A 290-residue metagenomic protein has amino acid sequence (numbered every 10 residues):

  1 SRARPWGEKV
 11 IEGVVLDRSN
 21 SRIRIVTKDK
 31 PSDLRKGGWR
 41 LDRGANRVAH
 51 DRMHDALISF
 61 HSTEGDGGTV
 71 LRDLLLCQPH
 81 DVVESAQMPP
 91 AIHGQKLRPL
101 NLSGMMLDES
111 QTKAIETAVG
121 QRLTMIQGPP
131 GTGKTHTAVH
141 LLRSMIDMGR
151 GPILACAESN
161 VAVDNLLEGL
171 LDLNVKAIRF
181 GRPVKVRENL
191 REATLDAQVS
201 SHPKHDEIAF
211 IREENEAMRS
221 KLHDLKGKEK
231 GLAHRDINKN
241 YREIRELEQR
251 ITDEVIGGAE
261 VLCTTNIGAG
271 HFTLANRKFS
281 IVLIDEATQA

Functional and structural regions predicted by a protein language model:
S1-L107, T112, L190-A217: Pre-ATPase regulatory/linker segments immediately N-terminal to the P-loop/RecA-like helicase/translocase core
L76-C77, Q87-P99, R143, G149-C156 (+1 more regions): Conserved P-loop NTPase motor core of helicases/translocases
S103-G120, T137, T264: N-terminal pre-P-loop "Q-motif" helix
D108, C156-A157: Active-site-adjacent beta-strand anchor residues
S110, G120-I126, R150-G151, E260: Pre-Walker A (Motif I) flank of P-loop NTPase domains
G131: Walker A (P-loop) phosphate-binding loop of P-loop NTPases
T135-R143: Motif I (Walker A/P-loop) of helicase-class P-loop NTPases
E286-A287: Walker B catalytic acidic pair
